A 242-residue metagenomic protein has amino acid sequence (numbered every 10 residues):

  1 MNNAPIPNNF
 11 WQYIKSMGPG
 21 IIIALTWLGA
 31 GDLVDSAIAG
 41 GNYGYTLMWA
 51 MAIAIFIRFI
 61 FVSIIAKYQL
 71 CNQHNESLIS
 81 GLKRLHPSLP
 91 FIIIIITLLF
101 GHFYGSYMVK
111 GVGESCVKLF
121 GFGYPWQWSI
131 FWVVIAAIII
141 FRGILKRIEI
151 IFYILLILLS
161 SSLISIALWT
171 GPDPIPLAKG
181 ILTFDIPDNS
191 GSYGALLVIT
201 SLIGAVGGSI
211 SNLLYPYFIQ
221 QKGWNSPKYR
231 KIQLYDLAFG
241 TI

Functional and structural regions predicted by a protein language model:
M1-L33, V198, P227-K228, I232-Y235 (+1 more regions): Membrane-interface "cap" regions at the ends of multi-pass membrane proteins
N2, D35-G40, S63-H86, E114-C116: Flexible loop linkers connecting adjacent transmembrane helices in multi-pass alpha-helical membrane transporters
S16-I57, I64: Transmembrane helix-boundary motif of multi-pass solute transporters/channels
I23, A50-S80, I92-F100: Juxtamembrane transmembrane-helix boundary signature
D35-G40, R147, I210-I242: Hydrophobic, small-residue-rich membrane helices and short re-entrant helix-turn-helix hairpins that build
C71, L89-G121: Hydrophobic transmembrane alpha-helices that form the core helical bundles of multi-pass secondary transporters
I94-I95, L119-F141, I157-A167: Transmembrane alpha-helical segments of multi-pass small-molecule transport proteins
I157-D188, L196-S201, A205-P216: Hydrophobic alpha-helical segments and their helix-loop junctions in multi-pass secondary transporters
